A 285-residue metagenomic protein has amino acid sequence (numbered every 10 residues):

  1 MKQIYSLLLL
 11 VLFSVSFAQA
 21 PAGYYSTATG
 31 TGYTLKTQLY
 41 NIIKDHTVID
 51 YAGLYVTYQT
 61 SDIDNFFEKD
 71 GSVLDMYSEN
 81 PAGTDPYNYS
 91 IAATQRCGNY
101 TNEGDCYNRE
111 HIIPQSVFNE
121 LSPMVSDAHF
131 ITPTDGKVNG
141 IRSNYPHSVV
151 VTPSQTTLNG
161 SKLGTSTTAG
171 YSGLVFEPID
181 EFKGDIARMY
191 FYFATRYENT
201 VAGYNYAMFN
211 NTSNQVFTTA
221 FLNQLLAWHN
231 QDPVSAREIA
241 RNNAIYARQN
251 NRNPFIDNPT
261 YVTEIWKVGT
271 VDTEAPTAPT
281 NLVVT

Functional and structural regions predicted by a protein language model:
I4-F13: Sec-dependent N-terminal signal peptides
A18-P86, E264-G269: N-terminal module-boundary/linker segments of secreted carbohydrate-active enzymes
V73-D75, N80-C106: Short, His- and charge-rich active-site/binding loops that engage polyanionic ligands
C97-N108, I112-V271: Domain-level detector of nuclease and nuclease-like folds in predominantly extracellular/periplasmic contexts
A275-P279: Proline-centered linker/hinge motifs at extracellular inter-domain junctions
